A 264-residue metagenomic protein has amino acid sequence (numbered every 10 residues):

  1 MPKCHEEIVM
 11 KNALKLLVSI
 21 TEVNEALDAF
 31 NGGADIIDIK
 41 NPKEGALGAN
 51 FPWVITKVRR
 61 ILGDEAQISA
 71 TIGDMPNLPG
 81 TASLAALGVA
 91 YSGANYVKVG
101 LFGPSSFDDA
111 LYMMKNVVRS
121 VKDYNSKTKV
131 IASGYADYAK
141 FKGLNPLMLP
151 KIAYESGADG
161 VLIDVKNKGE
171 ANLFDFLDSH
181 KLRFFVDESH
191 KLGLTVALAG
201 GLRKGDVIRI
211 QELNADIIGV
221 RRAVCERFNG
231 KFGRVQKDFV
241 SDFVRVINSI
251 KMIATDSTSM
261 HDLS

Functional and structural regions predicted by a protein language model:
P2-S19, R59-R60: N-terminal amphipathic alpha-helix/helix-capping segment at the start of soluble metabolic enzymes
K3, T255-S264: Short, low-complexity, charge-dense intrinsically disordered segments
L14-E25, F30-D35: N-terminal basic/disordered segments at the start of proteins
V23, G45-G63: Glycine-rich, positively charged N-terminal anion/phosphate-binding segment
A29, V161, I210, F243: Conserved, mostly hydrophobic/aromatic
I36-G48, Y91-S106, G160-E170, L213-K237: Glycine-rich phosphate-binding active-site loops on the catalytic face of alpha/beta enzymes
W53-V58, S105-V118, V220, C225-I253: C-terminal helical cap(s) of enzyme catalytic domains, especially alpha/beta-barrels
D64-E65, S69, G73-L84, A90-L173 (+2 more regions): Conserved anion-binding
